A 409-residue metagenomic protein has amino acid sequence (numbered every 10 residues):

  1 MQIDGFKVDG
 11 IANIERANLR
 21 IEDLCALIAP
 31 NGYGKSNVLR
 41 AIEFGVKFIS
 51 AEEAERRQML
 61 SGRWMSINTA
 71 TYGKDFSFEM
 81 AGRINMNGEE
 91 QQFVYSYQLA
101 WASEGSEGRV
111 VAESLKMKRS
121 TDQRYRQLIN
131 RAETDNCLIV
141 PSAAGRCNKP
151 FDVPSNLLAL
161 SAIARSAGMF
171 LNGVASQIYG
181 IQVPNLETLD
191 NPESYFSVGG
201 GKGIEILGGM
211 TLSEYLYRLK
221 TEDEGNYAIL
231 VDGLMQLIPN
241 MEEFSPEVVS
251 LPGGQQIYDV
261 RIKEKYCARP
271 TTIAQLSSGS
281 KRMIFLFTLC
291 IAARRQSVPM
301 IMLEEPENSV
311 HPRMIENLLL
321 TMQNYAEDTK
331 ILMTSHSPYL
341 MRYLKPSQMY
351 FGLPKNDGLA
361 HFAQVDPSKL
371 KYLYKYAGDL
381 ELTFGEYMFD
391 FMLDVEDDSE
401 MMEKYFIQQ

Functional and structural regions predicted by a protein language model:
M1-E15: N-terminal pre-Walker A segment at the start of P-loop NTPase domains
I21-R63, M283-L289, S337: Phosphate-binding glycine-rich loops of NTP-binding sites
A29, E305-V310: ABC ATPase nucleotide-binding domain "signature" loop
L39-E107: Conserved P-loop NTP-binding catalytic core
E89-Q236: Electropositive, glycine-dotted interaction segments that contact anionic polymers or phosphate-rich ligands
E205-I273, L393-D394: Extended helical coiled-coil dimerization/tether regions that scaffold and oligomerize large DNA-maintenance assemblies
I257-C267, T272-L303, R313-I315: GG-anchored amphipathic helix commonly corresponding to the ABC/SMC/Rad50 NBD signature/C-loop
E316-Q409: C-terminal lobe/lid and adjacent interdomain/linker elements of RecA-like ASCE P-loop ATPase modules
